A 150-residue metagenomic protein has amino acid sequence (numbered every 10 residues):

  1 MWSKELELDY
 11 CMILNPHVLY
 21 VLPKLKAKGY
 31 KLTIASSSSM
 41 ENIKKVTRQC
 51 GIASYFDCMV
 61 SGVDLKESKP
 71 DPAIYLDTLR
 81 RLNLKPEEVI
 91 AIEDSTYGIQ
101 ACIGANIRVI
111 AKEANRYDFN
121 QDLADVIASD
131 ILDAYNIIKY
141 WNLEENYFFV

Functional and structural regions predicted by a protein language model:
M1-Y20, K28: Metal-dependent phosphoesterase signature
P23-K26, S39-M40, K44-V150: Asp-based, Mg2+/Mn2+-dependent phosphohydrolase catalytic module
